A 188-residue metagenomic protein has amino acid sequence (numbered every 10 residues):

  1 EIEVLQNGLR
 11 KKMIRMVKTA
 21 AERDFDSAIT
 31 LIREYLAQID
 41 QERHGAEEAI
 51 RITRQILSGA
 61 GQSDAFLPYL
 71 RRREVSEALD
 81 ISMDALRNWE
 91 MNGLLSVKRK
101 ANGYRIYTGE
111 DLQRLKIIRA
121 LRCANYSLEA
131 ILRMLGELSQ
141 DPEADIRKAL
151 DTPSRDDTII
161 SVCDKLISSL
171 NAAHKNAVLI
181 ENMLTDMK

Functional and structural regions predicted by a protein language model:
E1-R71, G109-K188: Arg/Lys-rich, alpha-helical DNA-contact motif
A65-L86: Polyanion-binding surface elements
E77, M91, R122: Short polybasic/polar patches that bind polyanions
D80, G93, L112: Residue-level detector of functional hotspots within protein domains
M83-G103: Major-groove DNA-recognition helix of helix-turn-helix-type DNA-binding domains
G103-G109: Minor-groove-contacting beta-hairpin "wing" of winged helix-turn-helix DNA-binding domains
